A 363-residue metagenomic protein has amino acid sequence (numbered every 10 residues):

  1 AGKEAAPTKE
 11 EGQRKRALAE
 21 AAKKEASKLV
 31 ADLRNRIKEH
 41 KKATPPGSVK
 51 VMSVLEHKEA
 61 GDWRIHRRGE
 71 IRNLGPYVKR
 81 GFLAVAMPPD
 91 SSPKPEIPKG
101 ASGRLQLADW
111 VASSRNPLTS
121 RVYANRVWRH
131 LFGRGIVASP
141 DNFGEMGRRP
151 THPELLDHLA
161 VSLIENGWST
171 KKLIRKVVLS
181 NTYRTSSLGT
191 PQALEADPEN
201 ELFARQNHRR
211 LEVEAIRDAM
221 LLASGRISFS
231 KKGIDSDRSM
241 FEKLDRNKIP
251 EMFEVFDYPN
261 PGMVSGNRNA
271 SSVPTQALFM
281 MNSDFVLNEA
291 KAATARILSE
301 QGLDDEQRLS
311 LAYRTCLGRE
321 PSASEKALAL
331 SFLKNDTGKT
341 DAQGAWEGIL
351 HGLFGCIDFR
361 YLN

Functional and structural regions predicted by a protein language model:
G2-I234, G262-R268, M281, L287-A345 (+2 more regions): Primarily short, surface-exposed interaction patches in extracytoplasmic proteins
D237: Catalytic cores of secreted/periplasmic lytic hydrolases that degrade extracellular macromolecules
R246, E254-V264: A structural supersecondary motif
I349: Globin-like tetrapyrrole-binding proteins
